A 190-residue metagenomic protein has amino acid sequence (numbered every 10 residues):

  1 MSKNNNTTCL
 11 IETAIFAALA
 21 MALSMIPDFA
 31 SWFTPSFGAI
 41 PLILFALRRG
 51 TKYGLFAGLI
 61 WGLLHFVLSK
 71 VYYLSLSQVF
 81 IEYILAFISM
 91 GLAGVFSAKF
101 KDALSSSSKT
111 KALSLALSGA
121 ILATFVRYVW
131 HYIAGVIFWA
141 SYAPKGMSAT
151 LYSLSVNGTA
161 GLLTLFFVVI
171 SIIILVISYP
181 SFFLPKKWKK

Functional and structural regions predicted by a protein language model:
M1-A17, S118, A149-K190: Alpha-helical transmembrane segments and their cytosolic interface
M1-R48, K52-F56: Hydrophobic transmembrane alpha-helices
S2, T8-M21, S77-V136: Short helix-perturbing small/polar motifs within transmembrane alpha-helices
T13, A17-M21, A46, G54 (+6 more regions): Small-residue faces within membrane-embedded alpha-helices
M21-S36, I60-F96, W139-S141: Interfacial aromatic-anchored transmembrane helix boundaries in multi-pass membrane proteins
S24, S97, H131, G135-A143 (+4 more regions): Juxtamembrane/transmembrane-helix interface segments of polytopic membrane transporters
L47-R49, L92-K101, L175-S181: Structural signal for the C-terminal ends of transmembrane alpha-helices and the immediately following loop
G54-G58, S75, A116-A123, S153: Alpha-helical transmembrane segments and their helix-entry boundary regions
